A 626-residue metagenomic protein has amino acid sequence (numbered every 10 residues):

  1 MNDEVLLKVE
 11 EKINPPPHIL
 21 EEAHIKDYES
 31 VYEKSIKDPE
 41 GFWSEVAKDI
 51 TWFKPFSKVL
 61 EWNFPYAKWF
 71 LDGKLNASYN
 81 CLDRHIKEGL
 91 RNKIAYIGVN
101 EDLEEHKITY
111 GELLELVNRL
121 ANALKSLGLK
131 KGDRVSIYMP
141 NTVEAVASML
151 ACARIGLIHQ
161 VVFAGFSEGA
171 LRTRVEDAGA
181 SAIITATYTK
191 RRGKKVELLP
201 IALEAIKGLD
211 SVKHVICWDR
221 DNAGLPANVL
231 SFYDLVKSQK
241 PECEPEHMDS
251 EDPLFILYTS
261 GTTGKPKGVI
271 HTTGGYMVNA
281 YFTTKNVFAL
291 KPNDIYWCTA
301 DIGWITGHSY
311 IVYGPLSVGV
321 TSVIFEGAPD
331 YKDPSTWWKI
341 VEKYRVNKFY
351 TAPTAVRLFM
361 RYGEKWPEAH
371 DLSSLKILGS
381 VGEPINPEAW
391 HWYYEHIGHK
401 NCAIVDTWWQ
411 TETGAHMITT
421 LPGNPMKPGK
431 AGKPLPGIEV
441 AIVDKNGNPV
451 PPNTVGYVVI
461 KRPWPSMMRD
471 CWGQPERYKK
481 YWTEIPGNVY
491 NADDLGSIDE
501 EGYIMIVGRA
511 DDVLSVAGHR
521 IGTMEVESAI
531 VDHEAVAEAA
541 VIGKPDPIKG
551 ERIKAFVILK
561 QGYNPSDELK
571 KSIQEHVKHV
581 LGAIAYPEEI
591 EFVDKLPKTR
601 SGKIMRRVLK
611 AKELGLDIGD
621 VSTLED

Functional and structural regions predicted by a protein language model:
L60, C81-I108, D219-P226: AMP-dependent adenylate-forming
S78-Y79, Y96-L150, S167-R172, N228-D234 (+1 more regions): Conserved AMP-binding/adenylate-forming core of the ANL superfamily
N92-I94, I216-C217, N228-Y258, K265 (+3 more regions): Conserved pre-ATP/AMP-binding loop-to-beta segment of ANL
D102, T185-S250, Y362-E364: ANL superfamily adenylate-forming
V162-T187, A202, E342, F349 (+7 more regions): AMP-binding/adenylate-forming catalytic core of the ANL superfamily
M277-I295, I305-N347, Y362-E364: Conserved AMP-binding/adenylation subdomain of ANL enzymes
V320, N347-T351, M360-M426, E439: Gly/Ser/Thr-rich phosphate-binding loop
K433-G437, N448-Y481, I521-T523, D617: Conserved ATP/PPi-binding loop(s) of AMP-dependent carboxylate-activating enzymes
